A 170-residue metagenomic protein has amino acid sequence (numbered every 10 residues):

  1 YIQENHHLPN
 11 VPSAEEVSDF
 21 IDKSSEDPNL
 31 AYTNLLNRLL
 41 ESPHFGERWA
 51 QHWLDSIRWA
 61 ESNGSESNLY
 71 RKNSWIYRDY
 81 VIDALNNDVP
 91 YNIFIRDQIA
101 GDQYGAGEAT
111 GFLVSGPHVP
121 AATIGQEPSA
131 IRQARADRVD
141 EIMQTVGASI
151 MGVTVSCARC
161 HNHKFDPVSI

Functional and structural regions predicted by a protein language model:
Y1-I170: Short, structured secondary-structure elements that scaffold catalytic or ligand/cofactor-binding regions
